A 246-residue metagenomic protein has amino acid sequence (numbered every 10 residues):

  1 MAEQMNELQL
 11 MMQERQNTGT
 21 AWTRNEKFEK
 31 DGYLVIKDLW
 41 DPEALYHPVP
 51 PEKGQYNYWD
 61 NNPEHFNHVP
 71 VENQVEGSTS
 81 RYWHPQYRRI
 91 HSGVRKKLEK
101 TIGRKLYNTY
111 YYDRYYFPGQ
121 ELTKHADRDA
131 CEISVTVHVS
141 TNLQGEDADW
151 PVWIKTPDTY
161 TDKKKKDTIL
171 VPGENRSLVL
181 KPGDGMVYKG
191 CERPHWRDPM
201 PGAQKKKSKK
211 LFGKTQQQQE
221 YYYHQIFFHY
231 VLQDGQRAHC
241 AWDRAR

Functional and structural regions predicted by a protein language model:
M1-I102: Non-heme Fe(II)/2-oxoglutarate
G19, K105, S208-K209: Short, motif-level signal for alpha-helix interfacial/capping segments enriched in acidic residues and aromatics/proline
G103-Y112: A short coil-to-beta-strand element that immediately follows conserved catalytic motifs
Y115: Conserved active-site beta-strand element of glycosyltransferases/polysaccharide synthases
P118-E192, E220-Q225, Q233-R244: Catalytic core of non-heme Fe(II) oxygenases with the double-stranded beta-helix
L122-H125, P194-K207, L211-Q217: Short beta-strand His + acidic residue motifs that chelate non-heme Fe in jelly-roll/DSBH and cupin folds
H229: An acidic, glycine-/histidine-flanked metal-binding catalytic module
